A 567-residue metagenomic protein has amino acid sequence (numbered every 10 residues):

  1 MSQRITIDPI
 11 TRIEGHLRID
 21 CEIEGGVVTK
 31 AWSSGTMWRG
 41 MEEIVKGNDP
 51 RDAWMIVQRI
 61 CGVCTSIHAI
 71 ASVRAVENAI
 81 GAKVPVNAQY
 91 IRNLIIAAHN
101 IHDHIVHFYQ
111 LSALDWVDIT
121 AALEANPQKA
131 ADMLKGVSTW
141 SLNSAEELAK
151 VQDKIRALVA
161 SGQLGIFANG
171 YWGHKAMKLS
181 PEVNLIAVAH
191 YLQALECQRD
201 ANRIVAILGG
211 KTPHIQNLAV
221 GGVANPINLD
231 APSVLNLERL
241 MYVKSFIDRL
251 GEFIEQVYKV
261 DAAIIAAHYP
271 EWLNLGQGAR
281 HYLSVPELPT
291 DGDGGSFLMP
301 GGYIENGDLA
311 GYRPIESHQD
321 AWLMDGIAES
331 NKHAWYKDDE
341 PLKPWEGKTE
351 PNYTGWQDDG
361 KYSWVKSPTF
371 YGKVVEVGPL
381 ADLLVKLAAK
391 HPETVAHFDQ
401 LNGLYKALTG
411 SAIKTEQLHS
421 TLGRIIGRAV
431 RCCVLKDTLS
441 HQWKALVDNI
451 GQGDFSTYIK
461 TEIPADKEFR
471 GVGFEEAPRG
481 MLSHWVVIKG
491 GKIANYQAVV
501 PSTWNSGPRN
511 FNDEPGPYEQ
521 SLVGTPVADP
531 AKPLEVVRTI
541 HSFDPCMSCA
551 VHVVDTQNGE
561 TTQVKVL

Functional and structural regions predicted by a protein language model:
M1-L567: Metal/cofactor-centered catalytic core regions of large enzymes
